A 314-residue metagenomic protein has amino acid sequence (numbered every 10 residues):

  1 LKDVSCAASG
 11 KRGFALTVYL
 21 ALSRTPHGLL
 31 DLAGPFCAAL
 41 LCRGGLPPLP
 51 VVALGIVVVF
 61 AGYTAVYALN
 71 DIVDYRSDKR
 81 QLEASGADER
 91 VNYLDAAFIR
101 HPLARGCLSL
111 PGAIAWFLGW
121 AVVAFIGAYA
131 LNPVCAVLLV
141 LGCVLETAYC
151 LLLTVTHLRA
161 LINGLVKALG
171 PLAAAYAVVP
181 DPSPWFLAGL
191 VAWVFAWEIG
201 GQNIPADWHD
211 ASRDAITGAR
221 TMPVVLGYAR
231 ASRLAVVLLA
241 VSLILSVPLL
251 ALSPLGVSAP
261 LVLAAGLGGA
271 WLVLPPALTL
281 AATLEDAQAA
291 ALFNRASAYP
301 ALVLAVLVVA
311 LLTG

Functional and structural regions predicted by a protein language model:
L1-L20: Short, Lys/Arg-rich, polar N-terminal cytosolic tail immediately upstream of the first transmembrane signal-anchor
A21-L30, L108-L118, L158-N163, A229-A240 (+1 more regions): Select subsegments of transmembrane alpha-helices in polytopic membrane proteins, especially boundary-proximal
L32-A38, I162-V178, P223-Y228, L292-L307: Small-residue-rich segments of transmembrane alpha-helices in multi-pass membrane proteins, especially helix faces
A33-Y75, K79-S85, A124-F125, P133-T147 (+1 more regions): Membrane-embedded alpha-helical segments that form the functional core of polytopic membrane enzymes, especially those
A38-C42, A124-L131, E146-C150, P171-V178 (+3 more regions): Structural signal for membrane-spanning alpha-helices in multi-pass inner-membrane proteins, emphasizing helix cores
A65-A121, W197-S253: Solvent-exposed interhelical
R90-V91, F98-P182: Intramembrane alpha-helical segments
A251-G314: Extended hydrophobic alpha-helices typical of membrane-associated regions
